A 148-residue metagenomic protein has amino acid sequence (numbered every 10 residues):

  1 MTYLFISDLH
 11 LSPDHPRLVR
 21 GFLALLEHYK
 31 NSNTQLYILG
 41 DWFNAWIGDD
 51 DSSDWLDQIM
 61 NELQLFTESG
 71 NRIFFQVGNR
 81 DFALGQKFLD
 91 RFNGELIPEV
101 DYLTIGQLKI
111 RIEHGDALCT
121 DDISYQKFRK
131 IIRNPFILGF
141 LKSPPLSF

Functional and structural regions predicted by a protein language model:
T2-I6, L11-I105: Core catalytic region of metal-dependent phosphoesterases/phosphodiesterases, especially metallo-beta-lactamase-like
F5, K109-E113, C119-T120: Short hydrophobic-aromatic micro-motifs
K30-N31, L63, N93, L108 (+3 more regions): Short, charged/polar low-complexity linear motifs in solvent-exposed/disordered segments
G115-F148: Active-site-proximal loop/helix segment associated with metal-binding centers of metalloenzymes
